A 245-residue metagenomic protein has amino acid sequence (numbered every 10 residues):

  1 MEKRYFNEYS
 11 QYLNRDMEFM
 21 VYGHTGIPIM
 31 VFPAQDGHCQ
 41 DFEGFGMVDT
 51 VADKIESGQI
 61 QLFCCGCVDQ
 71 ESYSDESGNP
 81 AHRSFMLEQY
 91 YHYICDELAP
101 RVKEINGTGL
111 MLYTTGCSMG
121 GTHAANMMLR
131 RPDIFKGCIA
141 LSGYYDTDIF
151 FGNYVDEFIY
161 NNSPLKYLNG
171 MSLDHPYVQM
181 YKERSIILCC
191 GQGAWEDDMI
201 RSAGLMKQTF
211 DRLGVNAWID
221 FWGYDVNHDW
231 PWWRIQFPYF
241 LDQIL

Functional and structural regions predicted by a protein language model:
M1-L245: Non-catalytic cap/lid and distal C-terminal segments of serine-dependent acyl enzymes
